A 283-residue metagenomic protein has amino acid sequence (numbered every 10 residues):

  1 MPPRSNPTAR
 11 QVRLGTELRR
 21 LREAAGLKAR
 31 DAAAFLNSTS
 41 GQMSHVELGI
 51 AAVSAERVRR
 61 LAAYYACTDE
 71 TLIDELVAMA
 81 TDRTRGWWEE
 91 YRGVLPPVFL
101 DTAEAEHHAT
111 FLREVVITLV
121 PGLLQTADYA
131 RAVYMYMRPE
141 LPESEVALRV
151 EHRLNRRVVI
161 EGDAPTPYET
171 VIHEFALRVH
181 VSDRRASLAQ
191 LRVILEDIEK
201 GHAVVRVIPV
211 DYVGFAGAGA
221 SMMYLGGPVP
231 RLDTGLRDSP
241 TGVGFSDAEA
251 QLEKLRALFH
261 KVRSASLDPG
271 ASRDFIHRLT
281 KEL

Functional and structural regions predicted by a protein language model:
P2-R20, A24, A29-A34, L48 (+3 more regions): Interdomain hinge/linker segments and adjacent boundary elements that couple functional modules
T16, G41-S44, A257: Positions in alpha-helical segments
L27, S38, A203: Short glycine/serine/threonine/alanine-rich loop segments
R30, S40-G41: Key DNA-contact positions within bacterial/archaeal DNA-binding proteins
L36, S44-H45: N-terminal membrane-targeting segments
D183-L283: C-terminal regulatory/effector modules of DNA-binding transcriptional regulators
